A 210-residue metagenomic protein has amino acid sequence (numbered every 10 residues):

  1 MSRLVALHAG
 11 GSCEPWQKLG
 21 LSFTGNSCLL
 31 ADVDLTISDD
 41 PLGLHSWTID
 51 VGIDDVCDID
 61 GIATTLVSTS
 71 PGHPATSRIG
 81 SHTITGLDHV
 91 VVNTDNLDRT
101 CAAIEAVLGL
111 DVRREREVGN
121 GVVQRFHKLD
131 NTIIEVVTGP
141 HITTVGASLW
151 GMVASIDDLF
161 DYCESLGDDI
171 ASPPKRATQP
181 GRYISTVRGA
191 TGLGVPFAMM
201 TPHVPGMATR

Functional and structural regions predicted by a protein language model:
M1-G11, F23-G86, R113-G139, E164-R210: Vicinal oxygen chelate
G10-S12, G52-D54, D95-L97, S155-L159: Helix N-cap motif at beta-to-alpha junctions
S12-L19, T100-E105, L166: Conserved active-site tyrosine of GNAT-family acetyltransferases
L44, G146-W150: Eukaryotic phosphotyrosine signaling hubs
T48, V91-N93, V153: Residues within well-ordered beta-strands of beta-sheet-rich folds
I84-E117: Hydrophobic, aromatic-enriched interface-forming segments
A102-A103, R125, E135-T143, M152-D157 (+1 more regions): A structural feature that tracks compact, well-ordered secondary-structure segments with a strong bias toward
A147-S148, D157, D161, R182: Short amphipathic alpha-helical segments
